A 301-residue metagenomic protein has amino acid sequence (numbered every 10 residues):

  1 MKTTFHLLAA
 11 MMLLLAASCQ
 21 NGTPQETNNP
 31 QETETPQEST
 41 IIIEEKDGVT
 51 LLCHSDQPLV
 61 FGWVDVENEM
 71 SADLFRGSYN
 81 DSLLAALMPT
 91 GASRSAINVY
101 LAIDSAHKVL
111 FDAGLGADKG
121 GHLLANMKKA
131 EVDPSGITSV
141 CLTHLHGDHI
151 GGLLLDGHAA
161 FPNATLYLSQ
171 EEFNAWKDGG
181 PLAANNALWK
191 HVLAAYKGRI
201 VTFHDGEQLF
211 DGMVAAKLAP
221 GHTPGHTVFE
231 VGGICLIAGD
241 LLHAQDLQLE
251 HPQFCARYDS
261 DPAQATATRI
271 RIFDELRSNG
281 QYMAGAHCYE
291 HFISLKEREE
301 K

Functional and structural regions predicted by a protein language model:
M1-L8: Bacterial N-terminal signal peptides that target proteins for export
L8, M12, Q20-L124, G136-S139 (+1 more regions): Metallo-beta-lactamase
Q20-L52, T268, F273-K301: C-terminal regulatory/interaction regions
E38, K46, V132, T165-L218 (+1 more regions): Metallo-beta-lactamase
V64-V66, A113-G116, L145, E171-E172 (+3 more regions): Active-site metal-binding loops of divalent metal-dependent hydrolases
G114-G198: Active-site HxH/HxHxD metal-binding segment of metal-dependent hydrolases
H191-V192, R199, G206-Q208, K217-L218 (+1 more regions): Metallo-beta-lactamase
